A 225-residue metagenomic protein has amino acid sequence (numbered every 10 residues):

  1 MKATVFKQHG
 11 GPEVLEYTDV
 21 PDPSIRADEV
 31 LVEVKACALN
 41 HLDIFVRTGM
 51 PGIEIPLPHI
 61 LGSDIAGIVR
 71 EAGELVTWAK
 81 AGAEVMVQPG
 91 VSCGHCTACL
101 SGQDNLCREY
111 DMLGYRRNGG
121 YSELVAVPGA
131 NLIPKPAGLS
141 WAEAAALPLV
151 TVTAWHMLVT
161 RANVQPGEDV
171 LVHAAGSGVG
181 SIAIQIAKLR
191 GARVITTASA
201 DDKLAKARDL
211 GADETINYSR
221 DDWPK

Functional and structural regions predicted by a protein language model:
P21-C37, M50-L100, P136-G138: Glycine-rich beta-strand-centered segment in the early N-terminal region that forms part of a ligand/cofactor-binding
H41-T48: Cytochrome P450 core scaffold surrounding the K-helix E-X-X-R motif and the conserved "meander" helix-loop region
V91-L124, P128-A130: Cysteine-cluster motifs in flexible loop/terminal segments that predominantly coordinate metals
L139-W223: Mid-domain Rossmann-like dinucleotide-binding core that forms the NAD(H)/NADP(H) cofactor-binding site
